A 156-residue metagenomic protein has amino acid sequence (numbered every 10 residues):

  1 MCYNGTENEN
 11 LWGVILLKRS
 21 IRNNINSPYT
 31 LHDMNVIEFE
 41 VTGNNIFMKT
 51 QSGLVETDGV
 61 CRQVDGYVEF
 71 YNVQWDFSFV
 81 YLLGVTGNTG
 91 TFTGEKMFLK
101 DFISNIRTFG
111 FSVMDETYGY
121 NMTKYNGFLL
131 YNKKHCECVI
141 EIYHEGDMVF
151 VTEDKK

Functional and structural regions predicted by a protein language model:
Y3-K156: Surface-exposed, interaction-prone regions used to assemble/regulate multi-protein complexes
